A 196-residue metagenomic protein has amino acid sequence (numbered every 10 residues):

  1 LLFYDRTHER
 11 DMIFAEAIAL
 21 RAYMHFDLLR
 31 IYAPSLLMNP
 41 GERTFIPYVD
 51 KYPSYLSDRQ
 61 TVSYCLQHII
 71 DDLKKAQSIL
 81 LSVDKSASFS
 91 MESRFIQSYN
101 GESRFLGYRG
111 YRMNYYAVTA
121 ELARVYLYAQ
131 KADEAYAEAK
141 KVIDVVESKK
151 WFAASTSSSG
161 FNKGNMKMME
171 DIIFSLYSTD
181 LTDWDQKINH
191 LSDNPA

Functional and structural regions predicted by a protein language model:
L1-A19, F26-A196: Structured, solvent-exposed acidic/aromatic patches
